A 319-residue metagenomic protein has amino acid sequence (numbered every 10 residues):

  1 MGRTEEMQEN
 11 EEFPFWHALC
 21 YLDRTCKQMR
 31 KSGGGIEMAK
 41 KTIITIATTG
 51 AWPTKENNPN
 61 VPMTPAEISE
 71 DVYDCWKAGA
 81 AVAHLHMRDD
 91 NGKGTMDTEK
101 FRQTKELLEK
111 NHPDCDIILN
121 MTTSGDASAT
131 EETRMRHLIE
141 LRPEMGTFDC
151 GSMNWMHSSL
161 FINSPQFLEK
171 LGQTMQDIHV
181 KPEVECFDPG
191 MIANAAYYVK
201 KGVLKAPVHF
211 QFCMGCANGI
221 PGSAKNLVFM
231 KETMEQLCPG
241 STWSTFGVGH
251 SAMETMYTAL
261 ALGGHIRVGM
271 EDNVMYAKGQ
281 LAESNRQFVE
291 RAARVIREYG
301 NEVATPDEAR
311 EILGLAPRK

Functional and structural regions predicted by a protein language model:
E12, W16-E37: Short, Lys/Arg-enriched N-terminal segments with co-localized hydrophobic residues within the first ~10-30 amino acids
M38-N60, T147-N154: N-terminal small/glycine-rich loop or linker at the start of catalytic domains across soluble metabolic enzymes
G50-E67, T123-T130, H157-F161, G219 (+1 more regions): Active-site mouth loops of central-metabolism enzymes
I68, C75, H86, G146 (+3 more regions): Conserved, mostly hydrophobic/aromatic
V82-Q103, W155, C213-M214, N218 (+1 more regions): Glycine-rich, proline-tolerant flexible connector loops at the mouths of alpha/beta enzymes
G94-M121, L171-M175, M230-C238, F288-I296: Alpha-helix-loop-beta-strand connector modules within alpha/beta enzyme cores
T95-F161: Active-site beta->alpha loop and helix N-cap motifs at the rims of alpha/beta catalytic domains
M145-E271, A282: Catalytic alpha/beta core domains of metabolic enzymes, predominantly
